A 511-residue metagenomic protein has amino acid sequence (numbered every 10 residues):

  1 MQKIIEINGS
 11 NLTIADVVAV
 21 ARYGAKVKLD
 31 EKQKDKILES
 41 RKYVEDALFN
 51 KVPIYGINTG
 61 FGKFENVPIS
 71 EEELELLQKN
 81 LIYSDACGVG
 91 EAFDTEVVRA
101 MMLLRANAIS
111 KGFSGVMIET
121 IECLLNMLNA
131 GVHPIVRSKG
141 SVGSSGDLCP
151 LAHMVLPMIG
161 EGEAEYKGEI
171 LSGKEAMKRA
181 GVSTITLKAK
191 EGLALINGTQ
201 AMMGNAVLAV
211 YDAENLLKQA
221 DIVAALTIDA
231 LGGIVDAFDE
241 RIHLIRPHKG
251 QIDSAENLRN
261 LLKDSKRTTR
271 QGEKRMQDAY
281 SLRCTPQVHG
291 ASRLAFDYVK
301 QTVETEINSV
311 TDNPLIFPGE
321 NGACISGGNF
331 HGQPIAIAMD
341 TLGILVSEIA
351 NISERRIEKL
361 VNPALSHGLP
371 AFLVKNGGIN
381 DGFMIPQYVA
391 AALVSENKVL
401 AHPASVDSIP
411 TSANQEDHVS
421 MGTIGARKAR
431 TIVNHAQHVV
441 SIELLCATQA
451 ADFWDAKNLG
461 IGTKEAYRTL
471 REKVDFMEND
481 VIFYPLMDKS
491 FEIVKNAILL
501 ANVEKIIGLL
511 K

Functional and structural regions predicted by a protein language model:
Q2-A15, V20-K51, Q78-P134, I228 (+1 more regions): Glycine-rich, flexible loop motifs
Q2-A25, L29-K36, S40-L48, P157-K511: C-terminal auxiliary extensions adjacent to catalytic cores
V52, V67, S254: Polyanion/phosphate-binding surface patch
Y55-L77, S84-N107, R137-I159, K174 (+2 more regions): FAD-binding core of FAD-dependent oxidoreductases, characterized by glycine-rich FAD pyrophosphate-binding loops
E71-A86, K359-A371: Catalytic or ion-translocation cores adjacent to nucleophile or general acid/base/metal-coordination motifs in diverse
F113, V142-S144, G378: Conserved, non-catalytic sequence blocks in retroelement Pol enzymes and Pol-derived host proteins
L128-V132, P150, I159, D221: Membrane-embedded alpha-helical core segments of multi-pass
